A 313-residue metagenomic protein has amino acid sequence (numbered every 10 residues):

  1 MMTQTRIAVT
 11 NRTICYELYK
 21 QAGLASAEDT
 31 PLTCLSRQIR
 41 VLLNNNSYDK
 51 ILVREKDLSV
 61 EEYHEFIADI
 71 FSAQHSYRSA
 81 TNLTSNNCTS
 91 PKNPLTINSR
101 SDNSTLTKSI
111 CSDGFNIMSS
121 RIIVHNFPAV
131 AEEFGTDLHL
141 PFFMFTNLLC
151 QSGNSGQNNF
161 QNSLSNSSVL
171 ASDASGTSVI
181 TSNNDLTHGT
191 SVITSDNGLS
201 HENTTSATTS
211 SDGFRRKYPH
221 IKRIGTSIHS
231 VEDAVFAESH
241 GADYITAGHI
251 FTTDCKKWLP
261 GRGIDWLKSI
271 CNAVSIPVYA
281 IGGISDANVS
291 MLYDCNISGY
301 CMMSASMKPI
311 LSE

Functional and structural regions predicted by a protein language model:
M1-R78, G114-H139, K217-A242, D286 (+1 more regions): Conserved N-terminal beta1-alpha1 strand-loop-helix module at the mouth
L35, E65-I67, L259-L267: Charged helix-capping and loop-helix junction motifs
N82, N86-N87, N93, N98 (+8 more regions): Intrinsic-disorder-associated, low-complexity terminal segments enriched in Asp/Asn/His/Tyr and depleted of Lys/Arg
F142-L149, T246-W258, Y293-E313: Glycine-rich phosphate-binding active-site loops on the catalytic face of alpha/beta enzymes
L170, T177-S200, T205-T208: Long, intrinsically disordered low-complexity tandem-repeat segments
G263, A280-S285: Glycine-rich adenosine-cofactor-binding loop
